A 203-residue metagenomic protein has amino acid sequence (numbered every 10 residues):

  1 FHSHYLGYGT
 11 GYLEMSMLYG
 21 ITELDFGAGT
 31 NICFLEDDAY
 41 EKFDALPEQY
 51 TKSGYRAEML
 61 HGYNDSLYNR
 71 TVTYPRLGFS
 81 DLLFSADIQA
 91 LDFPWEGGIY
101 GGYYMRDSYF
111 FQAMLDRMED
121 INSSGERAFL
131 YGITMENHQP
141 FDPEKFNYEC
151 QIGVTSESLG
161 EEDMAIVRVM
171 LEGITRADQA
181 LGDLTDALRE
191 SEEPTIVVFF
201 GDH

Functional and structural regions predicted by a protein language model:
F1-H203: Solvent-exposed soluble domains appended to multi-pass membrane proteins
